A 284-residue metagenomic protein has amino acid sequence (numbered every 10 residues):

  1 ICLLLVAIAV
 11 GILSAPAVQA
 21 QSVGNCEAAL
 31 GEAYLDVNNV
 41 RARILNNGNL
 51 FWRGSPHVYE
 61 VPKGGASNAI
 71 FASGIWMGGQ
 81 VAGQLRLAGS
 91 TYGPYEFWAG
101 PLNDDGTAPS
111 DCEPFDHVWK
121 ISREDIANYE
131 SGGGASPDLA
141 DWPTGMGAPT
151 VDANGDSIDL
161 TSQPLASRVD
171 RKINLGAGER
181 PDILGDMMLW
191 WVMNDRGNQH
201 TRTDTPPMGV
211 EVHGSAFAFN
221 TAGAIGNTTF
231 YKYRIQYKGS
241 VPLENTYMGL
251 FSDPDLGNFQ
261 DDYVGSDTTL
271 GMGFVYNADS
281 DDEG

Functional and structural regions predicted by a protein language model:
C2-I12: Bacterial N-terminal signal peptides
A7-A9, A17, Y233: Generic low-complexity, intrinsically disordered sequence content enriched in small uncharged/hydrophobic residues
V10-L13, L35-V37: A general, composition-driven signal for non-globular sequence regions
L13-S14, K238: Intrinsically disordered low-complexity regions specifically enriched for long asparagine
S14-A20: Sec/Tat signal peptide C-region and signal peptidase I cleavage site
A20-G284: A long-range scaffold signal marking pre-active-site subdomains of enzyme folds
